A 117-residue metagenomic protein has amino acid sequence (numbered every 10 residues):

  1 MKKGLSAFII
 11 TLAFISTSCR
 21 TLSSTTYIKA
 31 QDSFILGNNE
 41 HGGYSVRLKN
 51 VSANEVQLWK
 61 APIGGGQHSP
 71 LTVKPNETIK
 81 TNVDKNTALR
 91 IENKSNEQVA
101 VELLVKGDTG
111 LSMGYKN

Functional and structural regions predicted by a protein language model:
M1-S23: Bacterial Sec-dependent N-terminal signal peptides
R20-S23, G65-T72: Surface-exposed loop/edge segments in extracytoplasmic proteins
T25-S33, G37-N39, K74-N76, N86: Tight coil/turn sites that cap or link beta-strands
I35-L36, H68-L71, T78-I79, L89 (+1 more regions): Beta-strand-rich interaction surfaces with strong enrichment in secreted/lumenal proteins
G42-V46: Structural beta-strand segments of beta-rich domains
L48-S52, I91-S95, L103-V105: Asparagine-centered strand-capping/turn motif at beta-strand->loop junctions
N54-S69: Short, surface-exposed beta-strand/strand-loop-strand elements in extracellular ectodomains
S95-N117: C-terminal partner/receptor-binding element of secreted or periplasmic proteins
